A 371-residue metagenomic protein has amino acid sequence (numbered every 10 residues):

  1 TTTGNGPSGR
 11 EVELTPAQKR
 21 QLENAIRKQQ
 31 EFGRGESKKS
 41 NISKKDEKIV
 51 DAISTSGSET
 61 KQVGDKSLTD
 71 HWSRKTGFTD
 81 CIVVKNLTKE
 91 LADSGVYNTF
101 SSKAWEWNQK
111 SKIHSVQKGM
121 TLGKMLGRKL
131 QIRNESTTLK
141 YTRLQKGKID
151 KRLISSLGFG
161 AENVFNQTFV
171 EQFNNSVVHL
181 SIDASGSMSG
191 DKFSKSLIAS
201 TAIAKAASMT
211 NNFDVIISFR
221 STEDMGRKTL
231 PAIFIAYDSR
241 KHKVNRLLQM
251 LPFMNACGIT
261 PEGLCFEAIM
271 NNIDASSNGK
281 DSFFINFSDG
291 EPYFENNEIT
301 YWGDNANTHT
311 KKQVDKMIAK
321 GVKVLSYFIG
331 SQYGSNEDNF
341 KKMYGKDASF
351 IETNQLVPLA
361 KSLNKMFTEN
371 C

Functional and structural regions predicted by a protein language model:
T1, L180-S185, S200, A268-I269 (+2 more regions): DG-centered beta-turn motif at the end of beta-strands
T1-V178, D191-S194, A275: Negatively charged
F165, G186-G190, E223-K228, E291-E295 (+2 more regions): Flexible loop/turn segments at secondary-structure boundaries
V170-K241, F283-N286, L325-S331: Von Willebrand factor
K205-F213, D274-K280, K316-K320: Secondary-structure transition/capping motifs at alpha-helix termini and the adjoining loop/turn into the next element
G226-D281, A319, F328-S331, P358 (+2 more regions): Von Willebrand factor
M270, G290-M343, I351: VWA/integrin I-like adhesion module and closely mimicked acidic/polar interface patches used
M343-C371: C-terminal helix of von Willebrand factor
